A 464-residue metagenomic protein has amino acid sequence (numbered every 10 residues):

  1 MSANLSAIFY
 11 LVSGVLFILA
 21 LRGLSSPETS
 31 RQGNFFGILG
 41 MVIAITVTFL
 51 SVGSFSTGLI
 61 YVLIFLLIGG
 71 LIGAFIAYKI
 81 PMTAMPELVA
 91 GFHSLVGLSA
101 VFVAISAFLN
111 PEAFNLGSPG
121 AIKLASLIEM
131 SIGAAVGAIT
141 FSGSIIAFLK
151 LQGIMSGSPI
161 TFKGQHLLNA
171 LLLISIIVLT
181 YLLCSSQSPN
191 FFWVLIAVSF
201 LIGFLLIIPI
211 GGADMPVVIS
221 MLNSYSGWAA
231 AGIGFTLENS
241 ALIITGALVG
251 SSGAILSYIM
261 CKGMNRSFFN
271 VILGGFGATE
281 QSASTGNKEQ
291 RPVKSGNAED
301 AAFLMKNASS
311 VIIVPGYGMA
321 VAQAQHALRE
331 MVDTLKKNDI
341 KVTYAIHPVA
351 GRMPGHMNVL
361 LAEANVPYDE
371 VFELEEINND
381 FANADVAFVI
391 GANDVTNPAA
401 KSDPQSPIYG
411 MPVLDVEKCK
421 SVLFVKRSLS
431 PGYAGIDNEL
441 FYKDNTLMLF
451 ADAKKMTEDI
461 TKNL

Functional and structural regions predicted by a protein language model:
M1-G14, S51-L71, S126-F141, Q187-V198: Structural signature of hydrophobic alpha-helical transmembrane segments
L16-T29, G70-V89, S144-P159, I202-M215 (+1 more regions): C-terminal ends of transmembrane helices
R31-G40, V62-I64, A84-V96, P159-L171 (+1 more regions): Cytoplasmic-side transmembrane-helix entry/capping segments in multi-pass membrane proteins
T48-L63, F75-P86, V101-S118, S186: Transmembrane alpha-helix boundary signature
G53, S106-G120, C184-N190, V217 (+1 more regions): Transmembrane helix-loop junctions at the membrane interface of multipass transporters and ion channels
G211, S226-F269: Mobile "lid/hinge" segments at catalytic clefts and subdomain interfaces of large enzymes
L248-A308: Membrane-interfacial segments at transmembrane helix termini in multi-pass membrane proteins
E289-L464: Structured cytosolic domains appended to multi-pass membrane proteins
